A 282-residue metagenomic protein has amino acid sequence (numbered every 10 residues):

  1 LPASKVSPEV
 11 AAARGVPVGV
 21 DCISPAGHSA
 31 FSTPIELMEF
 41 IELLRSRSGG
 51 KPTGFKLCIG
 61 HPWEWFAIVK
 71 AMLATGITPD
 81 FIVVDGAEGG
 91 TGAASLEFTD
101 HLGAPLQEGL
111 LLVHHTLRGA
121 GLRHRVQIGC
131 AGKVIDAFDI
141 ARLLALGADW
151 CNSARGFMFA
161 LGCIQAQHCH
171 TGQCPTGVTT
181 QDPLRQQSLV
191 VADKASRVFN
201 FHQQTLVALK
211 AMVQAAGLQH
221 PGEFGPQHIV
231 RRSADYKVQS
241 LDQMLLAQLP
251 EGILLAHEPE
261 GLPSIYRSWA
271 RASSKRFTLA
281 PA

Functional and structural regions predicted by a protein language model:
L1-S4, G252-I253: Short intrinsically disordered, low-complexity coil segments enriched in acidic
A3-F31, G92-Q107, V190-K194: Glycine-rich tight-turn/loop motif centered on a GG-T
S24, H28, F55-I59, S196 (+2 more regions): Generic amphipathic alpha-helical segments used as scaffolds and interaction surfaces in large, multi-domain proteins
H28-Q186: Glycine-rich phosphate/ribose-binding loops and adjacent secondary-structure elements that form binding surfaces
H101, L112-R125, I135-A141, A145-A282: Alpha/beta catalytic cores of nucleotide-metabolism and tRNA/nucleoside-modifying enzymes
